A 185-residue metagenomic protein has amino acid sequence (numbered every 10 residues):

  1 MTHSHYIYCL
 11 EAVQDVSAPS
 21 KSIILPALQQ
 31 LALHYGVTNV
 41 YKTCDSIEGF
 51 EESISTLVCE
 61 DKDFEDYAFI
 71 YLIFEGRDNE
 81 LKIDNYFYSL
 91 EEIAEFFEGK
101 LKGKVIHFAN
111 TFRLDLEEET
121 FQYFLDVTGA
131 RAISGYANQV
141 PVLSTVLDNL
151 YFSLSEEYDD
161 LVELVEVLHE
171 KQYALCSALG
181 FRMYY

Functional and structural regions predicted by a protein language model:
M1-Y67, K102-A109, V127-T128: A domain-level signal for caspase-like cysteine endopeptidase catalytic cores and their zymogen-processing architecture
I7, L81, G180-F181: Hydrophobic beta-strand positions in blades of beta-propellers and related beta-sheet-rich domains
V13-A18, I47-G49, G76-E80, F112-L116 (+1 more regions): Short acidic, S/G/P-rich loop/turn micro-motifs used as interaction or catalytic elements
K21-A27, E51-L57, D84-E95, L116-F121: Well-ordered, non-membrane alpha-helical segments in soluble/globular domains
L72-I73, D84, K104-F112, Y136-N138: Short His-Asn-centered micro-motif
E75-G103: A short, glycine/acidic-enriched catalytic loop
E98-T120: A contiguous binding-surface segment within folded domains or other stable secondary-structure elements
L114-Y185: Active-site-proximal C-terminal subdomain of hydrolase catalytic domains
